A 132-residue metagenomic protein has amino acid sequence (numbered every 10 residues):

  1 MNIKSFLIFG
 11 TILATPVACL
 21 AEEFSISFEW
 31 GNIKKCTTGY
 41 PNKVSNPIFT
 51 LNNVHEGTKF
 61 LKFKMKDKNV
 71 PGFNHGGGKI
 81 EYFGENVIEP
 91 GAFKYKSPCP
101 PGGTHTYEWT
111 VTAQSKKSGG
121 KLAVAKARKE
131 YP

Functional and structural regions predicted by a protein language model:
M1-L7: Bacterial N-terminal signal peptides that target proteins for export
C19-P132: N-terminus-centered regions that define maturation/targeting leaders and the start of the first functional domain
